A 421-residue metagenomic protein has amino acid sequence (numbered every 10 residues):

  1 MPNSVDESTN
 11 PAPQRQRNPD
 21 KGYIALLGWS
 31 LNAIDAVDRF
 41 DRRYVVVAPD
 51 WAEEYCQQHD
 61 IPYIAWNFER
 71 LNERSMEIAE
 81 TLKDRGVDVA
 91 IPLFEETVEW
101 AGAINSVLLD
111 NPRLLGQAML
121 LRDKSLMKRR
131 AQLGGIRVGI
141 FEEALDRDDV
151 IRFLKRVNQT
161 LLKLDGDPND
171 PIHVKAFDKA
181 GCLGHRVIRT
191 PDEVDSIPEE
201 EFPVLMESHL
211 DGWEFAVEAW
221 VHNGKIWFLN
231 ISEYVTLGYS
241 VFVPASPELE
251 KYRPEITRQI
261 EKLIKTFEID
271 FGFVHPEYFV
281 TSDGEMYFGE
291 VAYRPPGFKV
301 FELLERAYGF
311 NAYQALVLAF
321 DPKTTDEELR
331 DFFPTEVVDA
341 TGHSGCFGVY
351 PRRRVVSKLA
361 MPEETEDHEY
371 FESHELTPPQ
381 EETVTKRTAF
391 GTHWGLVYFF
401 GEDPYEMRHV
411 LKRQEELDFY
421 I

Functional and structural regions predicted by a protein language model:
E7-T9, L133, V317-I421: Peripheral (often C-terminal) accessory segments that flank ATP-dependent C-N-forming ligase machineries
I24-R42: N-terminal basic/disordered segments at the start of proteins
G28-N32, V47-E54, E95: Short, polar loop motifs at secondary-structure junctions
I34-R39, E53-D60, A103, S196-E200: Short loop/helix-cap segments at secondary-structure boundaries that form the rim of catalytic
F40-V47, C56-R70, H368-H374: Active-site regions of enzymes building and remodeling cell-envelope glycoconjugates
H59-L145, D149-R152, H393, E406 (+1 more regions): Conserved N-proximal alpha/beta basic substrate-recognition cap immediately N-terminal to, or forming the N-lobe
D178, G184-M286: Internal nucleotide-binding/catalytic subdomain
E255-H275, S282, A292-R354: Active-site "cap" helix and flanking loop/linker of ATP-utilizing ligase/carboxylase catalytic domains
